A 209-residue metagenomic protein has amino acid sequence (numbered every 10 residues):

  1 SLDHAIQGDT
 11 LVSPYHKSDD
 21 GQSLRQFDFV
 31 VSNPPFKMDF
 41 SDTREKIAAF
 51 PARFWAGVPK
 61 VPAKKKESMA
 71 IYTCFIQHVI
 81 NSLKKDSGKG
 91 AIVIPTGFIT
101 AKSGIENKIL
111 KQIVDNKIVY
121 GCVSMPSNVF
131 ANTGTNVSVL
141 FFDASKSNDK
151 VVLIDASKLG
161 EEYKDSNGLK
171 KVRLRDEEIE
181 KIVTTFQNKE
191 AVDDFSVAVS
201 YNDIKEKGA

Functional and structural regions predicted by a protein language model:
S1-L2, N33: N-terminal low-hydrophobic presequence detector
L2-T10: Conserved SAM-binding strand-loop segment of SAM-dependent methyltransferases
P14-K17, G21-A209: A conserved structural/catalytic subdomain of Rossmann-like adenosyl-cofactor enzymes
